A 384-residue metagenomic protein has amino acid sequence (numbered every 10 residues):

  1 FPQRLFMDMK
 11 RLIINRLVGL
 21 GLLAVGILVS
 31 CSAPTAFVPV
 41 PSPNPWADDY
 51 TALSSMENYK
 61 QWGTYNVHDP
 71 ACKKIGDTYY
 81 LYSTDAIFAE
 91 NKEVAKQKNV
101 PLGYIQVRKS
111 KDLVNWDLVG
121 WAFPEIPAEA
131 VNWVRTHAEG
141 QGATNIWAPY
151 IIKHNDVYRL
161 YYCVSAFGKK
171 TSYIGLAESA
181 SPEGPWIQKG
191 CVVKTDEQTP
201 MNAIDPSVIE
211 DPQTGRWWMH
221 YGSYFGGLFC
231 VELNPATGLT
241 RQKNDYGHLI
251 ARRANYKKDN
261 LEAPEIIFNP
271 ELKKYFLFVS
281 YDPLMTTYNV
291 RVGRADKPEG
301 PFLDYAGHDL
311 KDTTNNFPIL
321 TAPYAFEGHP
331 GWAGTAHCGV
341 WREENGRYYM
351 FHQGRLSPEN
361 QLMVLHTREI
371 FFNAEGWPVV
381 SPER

Functional and structural regions predicted by a protein language model:
F1-D8: Short, Lys/Arg-enriched N-terminal segments with co-localized hydrophobic residues within the first ~10-30 amino acids
M9-G19: Bacterial N-terminal signal peptides that target proteins for export
G19-S30: Bacterial N-terminal signal peptides
C31-R384: Carbohydrate-active catalytic/glycan-binding domains of CAZyme proteins, especially the secreted or lumenal ectodomains
